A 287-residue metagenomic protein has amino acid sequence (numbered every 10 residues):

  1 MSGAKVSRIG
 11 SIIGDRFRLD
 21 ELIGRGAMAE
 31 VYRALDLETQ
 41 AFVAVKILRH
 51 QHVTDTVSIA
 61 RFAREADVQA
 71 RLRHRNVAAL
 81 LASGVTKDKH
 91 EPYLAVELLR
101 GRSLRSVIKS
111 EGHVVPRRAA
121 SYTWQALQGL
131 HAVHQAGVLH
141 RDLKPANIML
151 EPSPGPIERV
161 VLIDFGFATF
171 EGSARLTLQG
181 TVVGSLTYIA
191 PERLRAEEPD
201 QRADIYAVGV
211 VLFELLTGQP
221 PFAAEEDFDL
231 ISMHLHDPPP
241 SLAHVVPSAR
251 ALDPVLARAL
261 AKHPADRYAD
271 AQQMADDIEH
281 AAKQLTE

Functional and structural regions predicted by a protein language model:
L19-G26, V31: Protein kinase glycine-rich loop
R49-R71: AlphaC helix of the eukaryotic protein kinase fold
A82-V85: A short, aromatic-enriched beta-strand patch in the conserved N-lobe beta-sheet of the protein kinase catalytic domain
D88-S103, V107: Conserved short submotifs of the Hanks-type protein kinase catalytic core that shape the nucleotide-binding pocket
Y122-T123: Activation segment signature within eukaryotic-like protein kinase domains
L127-V138: Protein kinase catalytic-loop region centered on the HRD/HxD motif
T187-T286: C-terminal lobe helix-coil module of Hanks-type protein kinase domains
